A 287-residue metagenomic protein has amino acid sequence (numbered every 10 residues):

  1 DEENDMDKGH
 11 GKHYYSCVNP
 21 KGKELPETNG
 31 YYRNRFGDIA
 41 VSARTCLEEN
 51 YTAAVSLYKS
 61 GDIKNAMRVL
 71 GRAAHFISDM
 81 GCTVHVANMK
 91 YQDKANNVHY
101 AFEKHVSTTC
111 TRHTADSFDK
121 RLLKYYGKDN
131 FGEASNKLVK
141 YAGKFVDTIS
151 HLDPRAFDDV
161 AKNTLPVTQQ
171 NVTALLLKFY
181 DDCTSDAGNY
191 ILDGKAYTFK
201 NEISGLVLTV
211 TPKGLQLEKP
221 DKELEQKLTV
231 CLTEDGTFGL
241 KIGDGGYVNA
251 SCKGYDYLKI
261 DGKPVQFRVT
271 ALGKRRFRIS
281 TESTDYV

Functional and structural regions predicted by a protein language model:
D1-R68, T83-D181: N-terminal, motif-rich segments that launch catalysis or mediate targeting to/interaction with membranes, typified by
D5-D7, D79, T209: Acidic side chains
A66-S78: Short alpha-helix carrying the canonical HExxH Zn2+-binding catalytic motif
M89-Y91, S185-Y190: Short, glycine/acidic-rich hinge or "gate" loops at secondary-structure transitions that mediate conformational
A187-K213, L224-G254, Q266-V287: Extracellular glycan-recognition/adhesion modules and their associated mucin-like linkers
Q216, D256-K259: Acidic, Ser/Thr/Gly/Pro-rich low-complexity segments and short DxT(G/T)-type signature motifs
P220-K222: Extracellular beta-rich ligand/substrate-recognition surface
